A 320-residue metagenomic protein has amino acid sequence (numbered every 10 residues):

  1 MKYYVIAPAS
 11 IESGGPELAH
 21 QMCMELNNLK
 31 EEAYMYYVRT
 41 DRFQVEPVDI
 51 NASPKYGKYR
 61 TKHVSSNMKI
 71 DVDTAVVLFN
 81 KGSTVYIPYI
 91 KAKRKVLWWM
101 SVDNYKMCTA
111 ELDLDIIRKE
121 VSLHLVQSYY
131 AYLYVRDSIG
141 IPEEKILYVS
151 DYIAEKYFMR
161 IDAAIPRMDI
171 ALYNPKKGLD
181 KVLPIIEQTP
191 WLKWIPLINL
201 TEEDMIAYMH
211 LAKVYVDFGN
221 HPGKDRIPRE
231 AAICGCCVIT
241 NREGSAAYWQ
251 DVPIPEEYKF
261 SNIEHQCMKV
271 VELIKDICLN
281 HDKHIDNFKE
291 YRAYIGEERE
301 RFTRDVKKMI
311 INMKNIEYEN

Functional and structural regions predicted by a protein language model:
M1-V76, L123, Y134, I239-N241 (+4 more regions): N-terminal pre-catalytic "stem/leader" segment of glycosyltransferase-like enzymes
L18, L123-M205: Conserved catalytic-core segment of nucleotide-activated headgroup transferases in glycan assembly
R42-E120: Extended catalytic core of nucleotide-activated donor transferases of GT-like folds
K81, W99-S101, N220, G235 (+1 more regions): Nucleotide-sugar donor-binding loop of glycosyltransferases
A207, R229-E230: Acidic donor-binding helix in nucleotide-sugar-dependent glycosyltransferases
H210-A212, A232-C236, N241: Conserved donor-binding/catalytic loop of nucleotide-activated donor transferases
Y215-V216: A short hydrophobic beta-strand element within the catalytic core of glycosyltransferases that build diverse glycans
G219-I227, N241-E243, A247-Q250: Nucleotide-sugar-dependent
